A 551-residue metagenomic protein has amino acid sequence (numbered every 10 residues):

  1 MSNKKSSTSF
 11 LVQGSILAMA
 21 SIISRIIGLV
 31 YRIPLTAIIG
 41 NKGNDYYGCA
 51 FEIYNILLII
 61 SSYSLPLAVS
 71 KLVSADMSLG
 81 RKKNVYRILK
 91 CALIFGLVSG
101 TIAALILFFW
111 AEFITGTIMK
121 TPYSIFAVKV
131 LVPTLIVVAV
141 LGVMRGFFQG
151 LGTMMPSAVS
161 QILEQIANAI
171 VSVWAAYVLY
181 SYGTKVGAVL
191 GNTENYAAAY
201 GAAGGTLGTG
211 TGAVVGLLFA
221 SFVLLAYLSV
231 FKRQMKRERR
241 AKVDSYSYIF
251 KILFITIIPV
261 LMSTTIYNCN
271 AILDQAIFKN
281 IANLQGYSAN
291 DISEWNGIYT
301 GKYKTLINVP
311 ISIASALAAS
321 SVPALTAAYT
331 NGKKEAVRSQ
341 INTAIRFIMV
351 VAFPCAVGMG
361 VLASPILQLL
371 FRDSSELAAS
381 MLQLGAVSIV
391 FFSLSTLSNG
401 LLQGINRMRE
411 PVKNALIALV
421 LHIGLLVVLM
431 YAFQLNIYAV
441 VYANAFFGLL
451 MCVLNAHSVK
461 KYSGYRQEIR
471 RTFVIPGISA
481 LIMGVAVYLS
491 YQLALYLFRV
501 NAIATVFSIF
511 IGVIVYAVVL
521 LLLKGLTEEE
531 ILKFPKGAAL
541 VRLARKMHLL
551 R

Functional and structural regions predicted by a protein language model:
M1-I27, K83, R87, R240-Y267 (+2 more regions): N-terminal membrane topogenesis motif
S9-L67, A104, L135, I258-I277: Signature of the first transmembrane helix
T36-I56, Y123, N195-A203, I249-T256 (+2 more regions): Interfacial/gating helices of multi-pass transporter permease domains
Y63-S78, I311-G332, I345: Helix-loop junctions and terminal segments of transmembrane helices in multi-pass membrane transport/translocation
E112-L131, M359-I389: Interfacial segments at transmembrane-helix termini and the short loops linking adjacent helices
V138-Q161, V387-I417: Membrane-interface junctions at transmembrane-helix termini in multi-pass inner-membrane proteins
M155, I166-V223, R409, L419-V453 (+3 more regions): Membrane-interface helix-loop junctions in multi-pass transport and translocation proteins
L489-R551: Membrane-proximal transmembrane or re-entrant/amphipathic helices at the cytosolic face
